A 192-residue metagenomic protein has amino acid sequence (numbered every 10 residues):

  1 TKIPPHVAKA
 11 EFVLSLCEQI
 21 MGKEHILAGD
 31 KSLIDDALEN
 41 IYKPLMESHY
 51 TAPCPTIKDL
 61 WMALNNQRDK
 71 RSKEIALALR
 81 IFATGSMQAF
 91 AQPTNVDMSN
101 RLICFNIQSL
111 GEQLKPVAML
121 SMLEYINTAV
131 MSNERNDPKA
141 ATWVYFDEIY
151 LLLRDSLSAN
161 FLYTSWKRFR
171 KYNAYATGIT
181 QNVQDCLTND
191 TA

Functional and structural regions predicted by a protein language model:
T1-A174, G178, L187-T191: P-loop NTPase motor domains
V183-Q184: Conserved beta-strand edge residues that scaffold enzyme active sites
